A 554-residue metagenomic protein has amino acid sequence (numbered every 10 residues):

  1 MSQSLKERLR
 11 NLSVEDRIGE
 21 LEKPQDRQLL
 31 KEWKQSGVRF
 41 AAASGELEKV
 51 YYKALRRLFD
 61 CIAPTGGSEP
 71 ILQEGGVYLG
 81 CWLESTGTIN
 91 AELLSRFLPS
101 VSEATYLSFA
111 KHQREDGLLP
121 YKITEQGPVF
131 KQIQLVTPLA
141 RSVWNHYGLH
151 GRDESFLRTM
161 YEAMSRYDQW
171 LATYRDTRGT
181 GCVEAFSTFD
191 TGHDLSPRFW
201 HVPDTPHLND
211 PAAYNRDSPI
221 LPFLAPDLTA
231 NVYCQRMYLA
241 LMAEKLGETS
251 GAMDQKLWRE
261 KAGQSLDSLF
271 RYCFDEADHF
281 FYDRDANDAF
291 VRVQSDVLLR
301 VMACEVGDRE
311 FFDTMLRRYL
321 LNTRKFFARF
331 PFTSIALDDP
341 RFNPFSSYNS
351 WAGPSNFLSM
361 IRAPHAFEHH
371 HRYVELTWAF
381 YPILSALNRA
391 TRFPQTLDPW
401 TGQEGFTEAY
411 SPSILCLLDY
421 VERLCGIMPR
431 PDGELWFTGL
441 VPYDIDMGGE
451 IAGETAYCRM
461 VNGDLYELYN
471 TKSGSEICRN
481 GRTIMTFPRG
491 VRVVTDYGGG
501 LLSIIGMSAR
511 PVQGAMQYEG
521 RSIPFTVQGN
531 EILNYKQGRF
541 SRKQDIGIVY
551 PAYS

Functional and structural regions predicted by a protein language model:
M1-E22, Y121-P138, Q169-K256, F290-R292 (+3 more regions): The feature captures the catalytic groove of carbohydrate-active enzymes
M1-G80, A104, T205, S268 (+1 more regions): Low-complexity, Ser/Thr/Pro/Gly-enriched N-terminal "stalk/linker" regions
S4, L9, A54-G66, F97-P120 (+5 more regions): Long, well-ordered core segments of solenoidal/helical folds
G37, A41-K53, R96, R114 (+2 more regions): Active-site acid/base region of carbohydrate-active enzymes
R39-E48, L94-Y106, Y147-S165, R178-G179 (+4 more regions): Structural helix-adjacent loops and short alpha-helical linkers that scaffold large soluble proteins
G45-V50, A172-S187, L224, N231-F311 (+1 more regions): Catalytic cores of carbohydrate-active enzymes
L79-Y106, K111-S196, T229, G353-F367 (+3 more regions): Aromatic-rich carbohydrate-recognition surfaces in CAZymes
C81, Q132-L135, L139-L149, F280-Y319 (+1 more regions): C-terminal capping/lid segments that line or modulate ligand- or cofactor-binding pockets
